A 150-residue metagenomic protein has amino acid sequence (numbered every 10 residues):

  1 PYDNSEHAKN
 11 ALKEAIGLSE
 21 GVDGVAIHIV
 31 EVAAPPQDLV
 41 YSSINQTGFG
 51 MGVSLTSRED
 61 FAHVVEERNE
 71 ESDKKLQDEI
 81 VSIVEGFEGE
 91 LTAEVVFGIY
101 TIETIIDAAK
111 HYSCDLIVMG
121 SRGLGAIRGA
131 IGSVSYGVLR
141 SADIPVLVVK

Functional and structural regions predicted by a protein language model:
P1-D60: Small/aliphatic-rich secondary-structure junction motif
A26-H28, T92-E94, L147: A structural signal for isolated positions on well-ordered beta-strands in alpha/beta enzyme cores
E31, G120-R122, K150: Short secondary-structure boundary segments
V32-P35, S42, F61-S82: Redox- and metal-dependent alpha/beta enzyme cores, enriched for Fe-S-associated oxidoreductases and cofactor-handling
A34, K74-I117: Structural beta-alpha unit
L39-S43, T104-I106, G129-A130: Short, well-ordered secondary-structure micro-motifs
L116-S141: Glycine-rich, Arg-bearing micro-motifs that act as flexible, cationic patches
S141-K150: Short, flexible loop segments at boundaries between secondary-structure elements
